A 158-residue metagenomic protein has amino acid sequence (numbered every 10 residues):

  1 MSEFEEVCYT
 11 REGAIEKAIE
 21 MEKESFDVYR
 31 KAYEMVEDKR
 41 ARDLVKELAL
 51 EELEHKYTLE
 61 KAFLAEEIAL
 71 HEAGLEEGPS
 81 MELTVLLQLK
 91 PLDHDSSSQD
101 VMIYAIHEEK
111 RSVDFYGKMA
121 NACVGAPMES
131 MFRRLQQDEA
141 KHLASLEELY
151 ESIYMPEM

Functional and structural regions predicted by a protein language model:
S2-K39: The feature marks the first
A18-E22, V28, A32, E82-C123: Acidic/histidine-rich alpha-helical segments that form the ligand environment of transition-metal centers
S25-V28, E34, A41, H55 (+3 more regions): Short loop/beta submotifs within extracellular cysteine-rich repeat domains
R40-P79, H142, L146-Y150: Conserved alpha-helical segments that form or flank metal/cofactor-binding pockets of metalloenzymes
D43-L48, I103, S130-R134: Short, charged, amphipathic alpha-helical segments
L64-S98, Y154, M158: Carboxylate-rich helix-loop segments that flank metal/cofactor sites and access channels in metalloenzymes
S112-P156: Preference for long, well-ordered alpha-helical segments
